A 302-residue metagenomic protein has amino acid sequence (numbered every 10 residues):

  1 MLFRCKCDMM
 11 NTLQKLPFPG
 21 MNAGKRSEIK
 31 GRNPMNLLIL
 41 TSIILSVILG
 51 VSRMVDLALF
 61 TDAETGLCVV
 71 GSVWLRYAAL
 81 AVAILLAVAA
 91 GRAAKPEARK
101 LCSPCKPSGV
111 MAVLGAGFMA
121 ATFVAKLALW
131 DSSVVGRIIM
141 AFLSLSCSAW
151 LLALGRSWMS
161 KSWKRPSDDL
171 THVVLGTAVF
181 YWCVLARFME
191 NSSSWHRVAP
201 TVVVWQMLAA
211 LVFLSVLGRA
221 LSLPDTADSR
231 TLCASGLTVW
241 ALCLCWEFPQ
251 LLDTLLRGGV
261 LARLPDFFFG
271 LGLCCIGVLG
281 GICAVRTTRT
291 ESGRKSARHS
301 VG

Functional and structural regions predicted by a protein language model:
L2-T12, P17, M21-E28: Short, positively charged and aromatic/hydrophobic N-terminal segments
E28-R137: N-terminal topogenic module of multi-pass integral membrane proteins
I39-L57, L85-V88, V203-G302: C-terminal transmembrane-bundle signature of multipass membrane proteins, characterized by strong activation on
S42-S52, S108-A125, M140-A153, D169-R187 (+2 more regions): Alpha-helical transmembrane segments of multi-pass integral membrane proteins
M54-A63, F123-S132, V184-W195, E247-G258: Juxtamembrane "helix-exit" motif on the non-cytosolic side of transmembrane helices
C68-I84, S108-A112, T122-K126, V134-W150 (+2 more regions): Alpha-helical transmembrane segments of polytopic membrane proteins
A83-R99, A149-M159, L211-A220: Canonical alpha-helical transmembrane segments
P96-K106, S157-L170, L221-R230: Membrane-interface helix-boundary motifs at transmembrane edges
